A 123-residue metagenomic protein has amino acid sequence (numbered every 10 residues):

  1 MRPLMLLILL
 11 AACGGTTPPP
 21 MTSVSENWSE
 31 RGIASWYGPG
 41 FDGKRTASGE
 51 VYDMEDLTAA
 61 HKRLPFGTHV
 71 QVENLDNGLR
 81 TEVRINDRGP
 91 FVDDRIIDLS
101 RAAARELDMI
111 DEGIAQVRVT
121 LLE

Functional and structural regions predicted by a protein language model:
M1-L7: Sec-dependent signal peptide recognition, specifically the positively charged N-region followed immediately by
L9, C13-E123: Secreted/periplasmic proteins
